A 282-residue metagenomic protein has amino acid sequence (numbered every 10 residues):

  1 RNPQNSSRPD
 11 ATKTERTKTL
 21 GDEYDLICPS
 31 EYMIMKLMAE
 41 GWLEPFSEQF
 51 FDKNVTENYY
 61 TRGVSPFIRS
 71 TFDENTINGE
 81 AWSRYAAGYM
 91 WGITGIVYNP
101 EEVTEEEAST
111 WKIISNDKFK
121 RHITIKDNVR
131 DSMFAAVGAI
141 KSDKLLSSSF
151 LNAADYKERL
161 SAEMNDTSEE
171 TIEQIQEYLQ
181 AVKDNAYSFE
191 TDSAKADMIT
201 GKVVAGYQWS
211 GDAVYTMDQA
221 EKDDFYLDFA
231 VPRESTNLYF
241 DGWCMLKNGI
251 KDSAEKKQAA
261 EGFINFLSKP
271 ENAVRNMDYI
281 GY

Functional and structural regions predicted by a protein language model:
R1-K36, E40: Early extracytoplasmic/lumenal segment of secretory-pathway proteins
N2-K18, N54-N78, K144-E173: Charged, glycine/proline-rich intrinsically disordered loops and linkers
T17-C28, W42-L43, F119-R121, T200-Q208: Alpha-to-beta junction loops
E31-E44, T56-S109, V129-L145, L238-L246: Periplasmic solute-binding protein
M38-F46, E80-S83, T216-V231: Ligand-binding "clamshell"
K112-V129, E163: Short loop->beta-strand "edge-of-pocket" segments that line small-molecule binding or catalytic clefts across diverse
I125, S132-A136, K144-D228: Ligand-binding pocket segment of bilobal, Venus flytrap-like solute-binding proteins
Q208, Q219-Y279: Extracytoplasmic/periplasmic substrate-recognition and gating elements
